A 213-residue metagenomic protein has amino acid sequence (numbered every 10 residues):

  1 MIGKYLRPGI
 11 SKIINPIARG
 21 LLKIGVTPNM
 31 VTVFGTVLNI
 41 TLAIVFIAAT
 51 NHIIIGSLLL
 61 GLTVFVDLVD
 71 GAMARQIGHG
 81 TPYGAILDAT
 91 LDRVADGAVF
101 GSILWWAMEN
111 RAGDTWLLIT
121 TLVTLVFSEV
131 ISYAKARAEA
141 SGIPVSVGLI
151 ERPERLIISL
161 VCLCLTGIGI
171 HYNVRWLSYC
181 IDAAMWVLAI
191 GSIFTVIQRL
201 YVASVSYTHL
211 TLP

Functional and structural regions predicted by a protein language model:
L6-L21, T90, R137, S146 (+1 more regions): Hydrophobic alpha-helical segments of integral membrane proteins, encompassing both true transmembrane helices
T32-Y83, T115-V126, L177-G191: Membrane-embedded alpha-helical segments that form the functional core of polytopic membrane enzymes, especially those
A43-F46, I103-L104, C162-I170, R199: Structural signal for membrane-spanning alpha-helices in multi-pass inner-membrane proteins, emphasizing helix cores
I55-G101, V130-A138, I193-S204: Acidic (Asp/Glu-rich) catalytic motifs at the cytosolic membrane interface
A89-G101, I150-L163: Small-residue-rich segments of transmembrane alpha-helices in multi-pass membrane proteins, especially helix faces
F100-R137, M185-S192, L200, S204: Alpha-helical transmembrane segments
A138-R155: Membrane-helix boundary/juxtamembrane motif in polytopic membrane proteins
T208-P213: Conserved small/polar residues in nucleotide/adenosyl-binding loops
